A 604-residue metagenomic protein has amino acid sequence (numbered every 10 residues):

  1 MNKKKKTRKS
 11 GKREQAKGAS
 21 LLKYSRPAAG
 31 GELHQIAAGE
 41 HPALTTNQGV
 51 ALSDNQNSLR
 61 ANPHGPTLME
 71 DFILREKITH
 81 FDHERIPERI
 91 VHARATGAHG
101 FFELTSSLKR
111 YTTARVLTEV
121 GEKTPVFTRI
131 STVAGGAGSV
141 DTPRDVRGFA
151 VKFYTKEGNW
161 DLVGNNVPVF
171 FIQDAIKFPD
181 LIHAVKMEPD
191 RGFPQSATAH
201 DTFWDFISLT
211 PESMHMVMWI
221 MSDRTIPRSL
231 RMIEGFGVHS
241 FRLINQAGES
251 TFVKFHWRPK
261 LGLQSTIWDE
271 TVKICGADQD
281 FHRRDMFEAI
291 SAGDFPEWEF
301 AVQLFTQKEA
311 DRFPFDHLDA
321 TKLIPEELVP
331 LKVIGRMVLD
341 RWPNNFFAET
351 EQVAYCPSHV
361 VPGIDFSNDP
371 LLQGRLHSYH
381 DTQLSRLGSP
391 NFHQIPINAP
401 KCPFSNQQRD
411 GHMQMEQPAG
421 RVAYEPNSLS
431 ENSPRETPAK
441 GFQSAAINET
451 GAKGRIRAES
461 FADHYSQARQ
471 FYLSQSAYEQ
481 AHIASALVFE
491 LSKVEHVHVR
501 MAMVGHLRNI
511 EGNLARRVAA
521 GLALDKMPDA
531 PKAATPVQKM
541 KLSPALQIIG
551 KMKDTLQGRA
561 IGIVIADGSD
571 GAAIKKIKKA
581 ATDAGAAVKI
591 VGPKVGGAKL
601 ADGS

Functional and structural regions predicted by a protein language model:
N2-G571, K575-A587, G592-S604: Active-site-adjacent core segments of small-molecule enzymes
